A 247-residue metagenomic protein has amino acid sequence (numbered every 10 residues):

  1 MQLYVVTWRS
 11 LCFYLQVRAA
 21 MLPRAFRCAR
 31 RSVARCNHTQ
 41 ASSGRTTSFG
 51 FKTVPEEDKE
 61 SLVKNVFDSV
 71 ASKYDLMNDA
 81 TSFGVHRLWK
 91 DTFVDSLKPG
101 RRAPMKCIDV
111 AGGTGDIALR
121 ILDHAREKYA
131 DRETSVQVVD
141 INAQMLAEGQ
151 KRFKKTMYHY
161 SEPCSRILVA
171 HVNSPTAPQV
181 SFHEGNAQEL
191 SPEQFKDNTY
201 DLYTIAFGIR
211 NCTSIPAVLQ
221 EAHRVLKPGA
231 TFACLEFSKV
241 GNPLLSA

Functional and structural regions predicted by a protein language model:
P23-F26, V33-N65: N-terminal auxiliary segments of SAM/dcSAM-dependent transferases
K73, F83-K106, R120-H124: Conserved alpha-helix/loop element of class I SAM-dependent methyltransferases that forms part of the SAM/SAH-binding
M105-P192: Class I SAM-dependent methyltransferase SAM/SAH-binding core
D140-I141, S214, F237: Short beta->alpha hinge that forms the Motif I/post-I loop of the SAM-binding pocket
Q188-Y203: A short acidic, Gly/Pro-enriched loop at the edge of an enzyme's catalytic core that lines a small-molecule cofactor
D201-I215: A short SAM/SAH-binding and catalytic strip from SAM-dependent methyltransferases
P216-P228: A short glycine-rich, Lys/Arg-flanked "PGG" loop and its adjoining helix->strand segment in the class I
T231-A247: Conserved class I S-adenosyl-L-methionine
